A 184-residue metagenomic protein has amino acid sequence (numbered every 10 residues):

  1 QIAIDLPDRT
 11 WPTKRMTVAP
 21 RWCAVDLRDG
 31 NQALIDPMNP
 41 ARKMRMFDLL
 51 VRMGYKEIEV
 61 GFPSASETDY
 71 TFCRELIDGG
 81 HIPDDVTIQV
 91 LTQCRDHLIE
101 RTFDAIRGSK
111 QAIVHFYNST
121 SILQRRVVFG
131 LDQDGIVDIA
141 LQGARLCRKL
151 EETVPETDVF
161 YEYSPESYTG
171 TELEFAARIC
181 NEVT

Functional and structural regions predicted by a protein language model:
A3-W11, T17, Q89-H115, D158 (+1 more regions): Glycine-rich, aromatic-flanked loop segments that form ligand/cofactor-binding clefts across common enzyme folds
R9, P40, S64-I77, H97-E100 (+2 more regions): Active-site-adjacent beta->alpha loops and helix N-cap segments on the catalytic face of soluble alpha/beta enzymes
W11-P37, H115-F129, V154-E162: N-terminal small/glycine-rich loop or linker at the start of catalytic domains across soluble metabolic enzymes
T17-P20, G54-K56, I82-I88, K110-A112 (+1 more regions): Short, well-ordered coil/turn segments that N-cap beta-strands
K43-G61: Catalytic domains of carbohydrate-active enzymes, especially glycoside hydrolases
Y55-I82, V86, V90-Q93, F116-V128 (+1 more regions): Glycine-rich, proline-tolerant flexible connector loops at the mouths of alpha/beta enzymes
R74-P83, R101-A112, R145-E156, N181-T184: Acidic (Asp/Glu)-rich catalytic clusters
I122-T184: Helix-rich catalytic cores of soluble enzyme domains
